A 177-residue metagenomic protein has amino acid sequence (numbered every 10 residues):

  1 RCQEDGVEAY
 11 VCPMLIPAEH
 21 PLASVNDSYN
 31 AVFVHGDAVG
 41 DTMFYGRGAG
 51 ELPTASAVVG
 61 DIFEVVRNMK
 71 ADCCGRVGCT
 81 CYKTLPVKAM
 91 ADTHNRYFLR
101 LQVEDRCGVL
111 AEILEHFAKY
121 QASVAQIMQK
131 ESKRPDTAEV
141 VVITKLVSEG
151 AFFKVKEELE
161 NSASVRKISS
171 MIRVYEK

Functional and structural regions predicted by a protein language model:
R1-C2, H35-D37, Q102: A generic structural motif
R1-S24, Y29-A31: Substrate-binding/catalytic subdomain of NAD(P)-dependent oxidoreductase enzymes
Y10, F33, M43-Y45, R100 (+2 more regions): Structured core elements
Y10, M14, F33, M43 (+3 more regions): Residue-level preference for alpha-helix termini and adjacent loops
M14-A18, D37-D41, G48-E51, F63 (+3 more regions): Short, glycine-/Ser/Thr-/acidic-enriched flexible segments
P21-R96: ATP-dependent carboxylate/acyl-activation modules
I62-K177: A conserved regulatory-domain signal marking ACT and ACT-like small-molecule sensing domains and adjacent regulatory
